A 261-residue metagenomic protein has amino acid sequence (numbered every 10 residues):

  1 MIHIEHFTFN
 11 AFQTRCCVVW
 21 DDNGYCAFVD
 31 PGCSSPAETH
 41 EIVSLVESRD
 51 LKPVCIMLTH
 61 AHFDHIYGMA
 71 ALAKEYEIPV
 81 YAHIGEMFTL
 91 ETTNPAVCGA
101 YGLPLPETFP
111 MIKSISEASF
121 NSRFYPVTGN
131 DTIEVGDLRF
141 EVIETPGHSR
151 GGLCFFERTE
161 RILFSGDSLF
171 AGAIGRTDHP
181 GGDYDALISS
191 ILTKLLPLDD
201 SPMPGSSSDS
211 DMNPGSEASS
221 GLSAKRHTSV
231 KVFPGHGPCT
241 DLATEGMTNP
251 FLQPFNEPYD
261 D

Functional and structural regions predicted by a protein language model:
M1-R49, C154-G166: Conserved beta-strand hairpin/beta-sheet module of binuclear metal-dependent hydrolase folds, prominently
E5, M57, E141: Conserved Rossmann-like nucleotide-binding pocket used by diverse enzymes that bind dinucleotide cofactors
F7-T8, S122-F124, E144-P146: Short Gly/Pro-enriched turn/cap motifs at secondary-structure boundaries
V19, T59, T145: Conserved S/T- and glycine-rich ATP-binding loop of Class I adenylate-forming
C33-S34, V97-A100, T132, L138-P258: Metallo-beta-lactamase
C33-T39, V43-E134, F251, F255: Active-site HxH/HxHxD metal-binding segment of metal-dependent hydrolases
